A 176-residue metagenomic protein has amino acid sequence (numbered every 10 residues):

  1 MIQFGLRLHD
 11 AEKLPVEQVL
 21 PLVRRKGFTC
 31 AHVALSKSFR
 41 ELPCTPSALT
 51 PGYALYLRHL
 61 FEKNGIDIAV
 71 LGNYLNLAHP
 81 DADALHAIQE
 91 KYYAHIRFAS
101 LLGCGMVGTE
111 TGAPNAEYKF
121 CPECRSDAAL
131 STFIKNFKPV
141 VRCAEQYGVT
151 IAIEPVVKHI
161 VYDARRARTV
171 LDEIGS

Functional and structural regions predicted by a protein language model:
I2-L8, A31-V33, I68-N73, V107-T109 (+1 more regions): Hydrophobic faces of well-ordered beta-strands that scaffold small-molecule active sites in alpha/beta enzyme cores
L8-L14: Short polar catalytic/cofactor-binding loops
D10, S36, Y74, G112 (+1 more regions): Residue-level "edge-of-site" marker
V16-S38, L102-M106: Catalytic domains of carbohydrate-active enzymes, especially glycoside hydrolases
E17-Q18, L55, L60-N64, A78-S176: Active-site acidic/histidine proton-transfer and metal-coordination neighborhood in alpha/beta enzyme cores
L22, A48, T169-V170: Glycine-rich, phosphate-binding/catalytic loops in enzymes
R24, L35-S38, N73-N76, Y118-C121 (+1 more regions): A short alpha-helix capping/helix-coil boundary motif
H32-R58, T111-Y118: Glycine-rich, proline-tolerant flexible connector loops at the mouths of alpha/beta enzymes
